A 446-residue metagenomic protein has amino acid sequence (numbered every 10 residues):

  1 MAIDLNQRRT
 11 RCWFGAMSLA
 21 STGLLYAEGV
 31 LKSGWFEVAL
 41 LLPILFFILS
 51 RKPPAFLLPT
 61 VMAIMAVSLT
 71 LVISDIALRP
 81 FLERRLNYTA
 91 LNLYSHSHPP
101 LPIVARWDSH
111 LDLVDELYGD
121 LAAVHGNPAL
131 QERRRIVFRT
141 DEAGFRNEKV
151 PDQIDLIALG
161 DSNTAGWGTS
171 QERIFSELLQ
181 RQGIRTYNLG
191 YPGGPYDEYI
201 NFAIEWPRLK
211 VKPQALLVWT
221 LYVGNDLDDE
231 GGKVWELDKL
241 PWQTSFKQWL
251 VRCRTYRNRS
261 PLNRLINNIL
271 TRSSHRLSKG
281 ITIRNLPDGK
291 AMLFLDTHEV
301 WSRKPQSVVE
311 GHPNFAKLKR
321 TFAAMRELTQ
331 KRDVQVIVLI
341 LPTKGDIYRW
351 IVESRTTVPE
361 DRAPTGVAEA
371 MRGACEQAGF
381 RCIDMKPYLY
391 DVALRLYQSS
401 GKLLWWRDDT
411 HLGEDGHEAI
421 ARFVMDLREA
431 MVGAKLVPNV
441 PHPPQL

Functional and structural regions predicted by a protein language model:
M1-D155, V211-P213, D226-G231, W235-L237 (+1 more regions): N-terminal secretory targeting modules
A2-T10, R381-D384, L404-L446: Histidine-centered active-site loop/cap adjacent to the catalytic His in serine esterases/O-acetyl transfer systems
R9, G15-V30, V223-R372, F380 (+3 more regions): Serine-dependent acyl-ester chemistry module
F81-Y187, N201, E205, K279 (+3 more regions): Membrane/wall-proximal cationic-aromatic binding patches
Q153-I154, Q182-R185, K212-L217, Q330-I337 (+1 more regions): Loop/turn elements at helix/coil->beta-strand transitions in domains of secreted/extracellular proteins
G160, G190, V218-Y222, I337-P342: Short beta-strand segments
A165-Q243, I283-L286: Conserved SGNH/GDSL esterase-like catalytic core that processes O-acyl groups on lipids and polysaccharides
Y196, I200, F315, K319 (+1 more regions): Short, amphipathic alpha-helical "lid/cap" segments that border enzyme active or binding sites
